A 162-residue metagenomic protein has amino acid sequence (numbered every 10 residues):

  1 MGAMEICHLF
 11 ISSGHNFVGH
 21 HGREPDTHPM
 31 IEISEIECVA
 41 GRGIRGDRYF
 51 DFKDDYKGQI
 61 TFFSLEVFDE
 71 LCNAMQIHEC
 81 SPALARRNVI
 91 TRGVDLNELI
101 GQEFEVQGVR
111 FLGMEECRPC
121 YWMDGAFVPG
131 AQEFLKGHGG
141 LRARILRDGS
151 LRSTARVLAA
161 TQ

Functional and structural regions predicted by a protein language model:
M1-V106, E115: Electropositive, beta-rich accessory/interaction domains or terminal extensions that provide binding surfaces
D54, G130-L135, A160-T161: Short secondary-structure transition/capping segments
R86, T91-L146: Glycine-rich active-site loops that engage anionic ligands at enzyme catalytic sites
R142-Q162: Well-ordered alpha/beta subsegment
